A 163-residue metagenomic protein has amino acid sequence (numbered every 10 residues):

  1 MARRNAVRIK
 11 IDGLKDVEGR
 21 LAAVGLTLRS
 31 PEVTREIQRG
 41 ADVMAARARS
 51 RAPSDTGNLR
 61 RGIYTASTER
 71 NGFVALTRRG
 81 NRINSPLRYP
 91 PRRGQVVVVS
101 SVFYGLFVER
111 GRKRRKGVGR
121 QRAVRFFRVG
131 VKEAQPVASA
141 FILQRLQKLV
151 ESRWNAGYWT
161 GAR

Functional and structural regions predicted by a protein language model:
M1-R163: Short, Lys/Arg-rich flexible segments
